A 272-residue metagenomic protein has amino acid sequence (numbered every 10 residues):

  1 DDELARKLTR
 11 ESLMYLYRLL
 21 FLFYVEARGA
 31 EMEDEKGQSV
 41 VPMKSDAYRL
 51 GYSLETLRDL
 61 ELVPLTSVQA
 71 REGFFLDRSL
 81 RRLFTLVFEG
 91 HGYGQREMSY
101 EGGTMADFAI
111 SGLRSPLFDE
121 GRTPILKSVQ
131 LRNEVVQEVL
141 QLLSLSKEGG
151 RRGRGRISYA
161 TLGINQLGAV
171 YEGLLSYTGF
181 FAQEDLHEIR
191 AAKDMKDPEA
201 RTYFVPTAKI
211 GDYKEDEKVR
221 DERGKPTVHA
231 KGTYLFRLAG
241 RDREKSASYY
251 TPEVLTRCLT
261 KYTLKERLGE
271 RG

Functional and structural regions predicted by a protein language model:
D1-G272: Preference for the N-terminal adenyl/adenosyl cofactor-binding alpha/beta module
